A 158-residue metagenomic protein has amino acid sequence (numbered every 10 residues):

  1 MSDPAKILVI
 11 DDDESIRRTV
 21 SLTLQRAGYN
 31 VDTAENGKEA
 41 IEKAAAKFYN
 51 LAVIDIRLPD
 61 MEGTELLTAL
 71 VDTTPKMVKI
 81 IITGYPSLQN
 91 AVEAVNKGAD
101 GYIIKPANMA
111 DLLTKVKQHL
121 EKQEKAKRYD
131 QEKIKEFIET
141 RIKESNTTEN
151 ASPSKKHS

Functional and structural regions predicted by a protein language model:
A5, E35-N36, E62-E65: Acidic catalytic/metal-coordinating carboxylates
R17, P59, T83: The feature encodes the CheY-like receiver
G28-E35, K43: Short hydrophobic/Thr-rich beta-strand motif most characteristic of the beta2 strand and flanking loop of CheY-like
E42, T64-K76: Short amphipathic alpha-helix used as the core "switch/output" element in two-component signaling
F48-V53, L58: Active-site beta3 strand of CheY-like receiver
A107-V116: C-terminal output helix
E121-S158: CheY-like receiver
